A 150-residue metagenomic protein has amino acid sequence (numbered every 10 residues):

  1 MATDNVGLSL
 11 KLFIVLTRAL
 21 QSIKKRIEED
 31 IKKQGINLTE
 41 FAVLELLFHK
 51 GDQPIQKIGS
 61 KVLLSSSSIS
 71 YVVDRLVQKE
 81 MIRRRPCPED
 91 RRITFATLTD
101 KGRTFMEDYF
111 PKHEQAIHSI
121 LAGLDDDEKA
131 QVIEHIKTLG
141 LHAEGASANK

Functional and structural regions predicted by a protein language model:
M1-D4, D126-K150: C-terminal regulatory/oligomerization modules of transcriptional regulators
M1-Q34: N-terminal leader segment of winged-helix/HTH proteins
K11, V15, R26, A42-E45 (+2 more regions): Pre-recognition alpha-helix immediately N-terminal to the DNA-recognition helix within helix-turn-helix or winged-helix
T17, E45-H49, F110, K137: Short, locally clustered residues in the helix-turn-helix/winged-helix DNA-binding domain
Q21, K25-S65: N-terminal helix-turn-helix DNA-binding core of bacterial DNA-binding proteins
K24, D74-E134: Charged, amphipathic alpha-helical coiled-coil/dimerization segments
Q34-T39, S68, T99, D125: Short helix-coil-helix linker/hinge
I55-Q56, S67, D74, T94: Residues within helix-turn-helix
